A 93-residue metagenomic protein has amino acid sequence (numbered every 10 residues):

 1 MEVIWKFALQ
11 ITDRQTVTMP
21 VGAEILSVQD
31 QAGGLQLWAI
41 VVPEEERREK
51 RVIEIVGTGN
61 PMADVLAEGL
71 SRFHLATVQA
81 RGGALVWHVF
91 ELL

Functional and structural regions predicted by a protein language model:
M1-W38, P43, E49-R51, P61-S71: N-terminal domain-onset segments
R51-L93: Helix-rich interaction surfaces within compact, conserved domain-sized segments that mediate assembly or partner
